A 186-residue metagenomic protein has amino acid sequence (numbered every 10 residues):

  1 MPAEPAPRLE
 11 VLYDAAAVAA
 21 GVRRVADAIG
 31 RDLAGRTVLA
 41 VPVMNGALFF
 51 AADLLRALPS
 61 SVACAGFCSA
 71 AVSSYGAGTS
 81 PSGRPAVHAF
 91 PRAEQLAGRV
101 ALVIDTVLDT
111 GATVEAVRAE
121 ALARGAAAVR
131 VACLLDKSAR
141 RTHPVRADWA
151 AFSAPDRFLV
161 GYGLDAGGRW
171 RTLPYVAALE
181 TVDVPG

Functional and structural regions predicted by a protein language model:
M1-G186: PRPP-associated nucleotide enzymes
